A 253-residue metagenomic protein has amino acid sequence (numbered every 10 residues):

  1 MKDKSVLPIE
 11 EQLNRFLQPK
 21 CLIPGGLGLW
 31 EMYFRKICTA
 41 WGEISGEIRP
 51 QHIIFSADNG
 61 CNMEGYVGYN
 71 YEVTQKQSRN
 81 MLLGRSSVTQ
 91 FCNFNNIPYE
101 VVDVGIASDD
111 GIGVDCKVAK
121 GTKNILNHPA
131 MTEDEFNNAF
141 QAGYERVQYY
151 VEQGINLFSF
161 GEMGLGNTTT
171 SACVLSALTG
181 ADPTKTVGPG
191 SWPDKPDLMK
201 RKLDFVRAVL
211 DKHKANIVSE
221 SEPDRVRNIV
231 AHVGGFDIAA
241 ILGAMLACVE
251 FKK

Functional and structural regions predicted by a protein language model:
M1-K253: N-terminal loops that bind phosphate or other acidic moieties and the adjacent beta-alpha structural core
